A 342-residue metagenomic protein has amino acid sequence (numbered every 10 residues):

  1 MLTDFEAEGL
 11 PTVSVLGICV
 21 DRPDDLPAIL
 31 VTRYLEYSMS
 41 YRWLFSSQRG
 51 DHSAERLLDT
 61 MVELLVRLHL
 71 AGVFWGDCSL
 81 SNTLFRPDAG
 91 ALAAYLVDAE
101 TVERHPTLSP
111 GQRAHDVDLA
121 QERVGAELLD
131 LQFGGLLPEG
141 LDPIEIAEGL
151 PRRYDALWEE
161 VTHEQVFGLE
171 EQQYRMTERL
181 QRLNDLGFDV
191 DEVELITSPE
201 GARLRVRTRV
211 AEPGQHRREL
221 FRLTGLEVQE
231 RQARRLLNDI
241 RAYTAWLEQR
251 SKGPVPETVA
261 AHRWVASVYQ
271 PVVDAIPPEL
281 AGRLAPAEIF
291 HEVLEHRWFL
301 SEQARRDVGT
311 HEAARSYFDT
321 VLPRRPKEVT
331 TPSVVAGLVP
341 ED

Functional and structural regions predicted by a protein language model:
M1-D51, E55, T60-G76, E127-D130 (+2 more regions): Conserved ATP-binding subdomain of kinase catalytic cores across diverse folds
V20-P23, A91, V102: Surface-exposed, flexible loop/turn segments at secondary-structure boundaries
I29, N82, A93-A94: Beta-sheet entry/capping signal
E36, L80, T101: Short, glycine/acidic-enriched loop or turn micro-motifs at the edges of active sites
L64-V66, L70, A89, P106-P110: Glycine- and acidic-residue-rich phosphate-binding/metal-coordinating active-site segment common to enzymes that handle
C78-F85: Hydrophobic residue at the +6 position relative to the catalytic HRD Asp in the kinase catalytic loop
F85-A91: Activation-loop N-terminal segment of eukaryotic-like protein kinases
A93, D98-W298, Q303-A304: C-terminal catalytic region of ATP-dependent kinase domains
